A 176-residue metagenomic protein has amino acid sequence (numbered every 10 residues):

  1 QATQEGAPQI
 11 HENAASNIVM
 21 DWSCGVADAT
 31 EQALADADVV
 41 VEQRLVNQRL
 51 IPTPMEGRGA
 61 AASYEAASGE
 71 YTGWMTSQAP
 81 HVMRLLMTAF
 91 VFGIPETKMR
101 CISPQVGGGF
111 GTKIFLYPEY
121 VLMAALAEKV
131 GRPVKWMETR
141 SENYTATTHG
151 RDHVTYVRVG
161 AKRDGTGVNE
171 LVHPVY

Functional and structural regions predicted by a protein language model:
Q1-Y176: Structural alpha/beta core scaffold segments of enzyme domains
